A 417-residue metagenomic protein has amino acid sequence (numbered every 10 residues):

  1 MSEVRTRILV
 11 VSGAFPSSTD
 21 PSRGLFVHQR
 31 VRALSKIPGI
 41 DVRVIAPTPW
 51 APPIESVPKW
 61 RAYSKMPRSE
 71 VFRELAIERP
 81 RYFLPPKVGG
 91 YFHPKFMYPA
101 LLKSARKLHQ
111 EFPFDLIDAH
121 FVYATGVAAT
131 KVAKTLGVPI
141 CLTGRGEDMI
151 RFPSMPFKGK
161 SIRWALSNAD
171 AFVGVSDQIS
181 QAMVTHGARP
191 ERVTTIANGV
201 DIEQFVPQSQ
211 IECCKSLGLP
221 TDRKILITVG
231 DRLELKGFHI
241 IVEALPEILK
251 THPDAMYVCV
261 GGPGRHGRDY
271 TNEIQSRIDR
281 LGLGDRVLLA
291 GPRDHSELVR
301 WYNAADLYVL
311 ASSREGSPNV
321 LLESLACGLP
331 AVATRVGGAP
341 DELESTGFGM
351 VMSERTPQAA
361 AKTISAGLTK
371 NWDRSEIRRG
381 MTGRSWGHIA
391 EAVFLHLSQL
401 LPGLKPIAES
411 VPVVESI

Functional and structural regions predicted by a protein language model:
M1-K65, S69-V71, L404-I417: N-terminal subdomain of nucleotide-sugar transferases
L9, P220-K236, V242-L245, V258-V260: Conserved donor-binding/catalytic core segment of Leloir-type glycosyltransferases
W60-M66, V206-L219, I274, E376 (+1 more regions): A short helix/loop element that forms part of the nucleotide-sugar donor recognition site in Leloir-type
T271-R293: Nucleotide-activated donor-binding/catalytic signature segment of Leloir-type glycosyltransferases, i.e., the conserved
P292-R293, R300-A305: Short alpha-helical donor nucleotide-sugar binding micro-motif in glycosyltransferases
S313: Aromatic "clamp/platform" in nucleotide-sugar-dependent glycosyltransferases that forms part of the donor/acceptor
L321, P330-A333: Short hydrophobic beta-strand element within catalytic cores of glycosyltransferases and related nucleotide-activated
S345-T346, M350-P357, S365-N371: Conserved acidic donor-binding segment of nucleotide-sugar-dependent glycosyltransferases
